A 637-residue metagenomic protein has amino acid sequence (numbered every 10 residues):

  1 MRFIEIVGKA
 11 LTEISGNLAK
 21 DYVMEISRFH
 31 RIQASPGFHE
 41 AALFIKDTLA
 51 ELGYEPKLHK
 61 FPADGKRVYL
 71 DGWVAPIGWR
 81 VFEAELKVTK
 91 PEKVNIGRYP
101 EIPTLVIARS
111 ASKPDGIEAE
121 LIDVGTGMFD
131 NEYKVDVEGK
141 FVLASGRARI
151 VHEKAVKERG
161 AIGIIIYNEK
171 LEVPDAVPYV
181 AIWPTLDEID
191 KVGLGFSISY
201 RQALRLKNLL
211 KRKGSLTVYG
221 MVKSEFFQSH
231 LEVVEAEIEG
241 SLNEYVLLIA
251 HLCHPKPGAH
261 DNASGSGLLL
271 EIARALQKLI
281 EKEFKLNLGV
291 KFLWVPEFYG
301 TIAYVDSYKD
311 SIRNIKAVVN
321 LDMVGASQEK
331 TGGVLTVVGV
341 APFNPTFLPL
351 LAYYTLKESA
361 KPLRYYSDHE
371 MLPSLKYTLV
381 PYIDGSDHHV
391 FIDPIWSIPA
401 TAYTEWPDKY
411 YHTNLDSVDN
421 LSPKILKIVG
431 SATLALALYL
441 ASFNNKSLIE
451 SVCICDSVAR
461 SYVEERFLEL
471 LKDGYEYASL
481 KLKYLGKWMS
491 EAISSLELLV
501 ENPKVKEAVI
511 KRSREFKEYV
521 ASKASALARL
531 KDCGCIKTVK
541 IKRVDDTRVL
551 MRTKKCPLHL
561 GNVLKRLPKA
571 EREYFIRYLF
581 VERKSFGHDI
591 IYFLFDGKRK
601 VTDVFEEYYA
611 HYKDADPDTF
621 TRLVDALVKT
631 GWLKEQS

Functional and structural regions predicted by a protein language model:
R2-G8, E13-N17, D21-E138: Noncatalytic luminal/extracellular "stalk/propeptide" segments of secretory-pathway proteins
I14, G195-F196, A203, N243 (+4 more regions): Metal-dependent peptidase/peptidase-like ectodomains
G16-E25, I32-G37, D47-P56, W79 (+7 more regions): Catalytic-core environment of secreted peptidases
W79, E101-N131, W183-N262, E271-G289 (+1 more regions): Soluble metallo-hydrolase cores and metallopeptidase-like ectodomains found primarily in the secretory/periplasmic
G97-L194, P257, D261, D589-Y592 (+1 more regions): Extracellular/luminal Protease-associated
S422-L498: Charged, amphipathic alpha-helical linkers/stalks
V505, R583-S637: Long, charge-rich, low-complexity alpha-helical segments
P557-D589: Short alpha-helical segments that sit at the start of domains
